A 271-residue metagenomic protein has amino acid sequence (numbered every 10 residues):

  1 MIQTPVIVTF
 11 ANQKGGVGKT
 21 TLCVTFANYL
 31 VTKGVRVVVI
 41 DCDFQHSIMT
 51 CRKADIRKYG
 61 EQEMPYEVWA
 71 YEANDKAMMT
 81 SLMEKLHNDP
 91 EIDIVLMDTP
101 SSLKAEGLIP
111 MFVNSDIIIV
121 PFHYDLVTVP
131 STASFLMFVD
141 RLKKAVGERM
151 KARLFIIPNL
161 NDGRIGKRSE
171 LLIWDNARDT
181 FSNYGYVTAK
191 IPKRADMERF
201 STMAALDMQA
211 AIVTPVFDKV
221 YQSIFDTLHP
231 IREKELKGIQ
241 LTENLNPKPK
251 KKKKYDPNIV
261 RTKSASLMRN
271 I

Functional and structural regions predicted by a protein language model:
I2, A11-Q13, V17, N28-S102 (+1 more regions): P-loop/Walker-type NTP enzyme "switch/lid" segment
V8: Conserved beta-strand position immediately N-terminal to the Walker
T21-L22: Hydrophobic positions on the alpha1 helix immediately C-terminal to the Walker A/P-loop
V39, M97, V120, I156-P158: Structural beta-sheet core signal
E106-L126: Inter-motif core of Ras-like GTPase G domains
T132-E148: Conserved C-terminal guanine-recognition region of P-loop GTPase G domains, centered on the G4
L160-D207: Beta-strand-loop-alpha "switch" segments that mediate conformational coupling across diverse proteins
K252-I271: Long, low-complexity, intrinsically disordered segments
